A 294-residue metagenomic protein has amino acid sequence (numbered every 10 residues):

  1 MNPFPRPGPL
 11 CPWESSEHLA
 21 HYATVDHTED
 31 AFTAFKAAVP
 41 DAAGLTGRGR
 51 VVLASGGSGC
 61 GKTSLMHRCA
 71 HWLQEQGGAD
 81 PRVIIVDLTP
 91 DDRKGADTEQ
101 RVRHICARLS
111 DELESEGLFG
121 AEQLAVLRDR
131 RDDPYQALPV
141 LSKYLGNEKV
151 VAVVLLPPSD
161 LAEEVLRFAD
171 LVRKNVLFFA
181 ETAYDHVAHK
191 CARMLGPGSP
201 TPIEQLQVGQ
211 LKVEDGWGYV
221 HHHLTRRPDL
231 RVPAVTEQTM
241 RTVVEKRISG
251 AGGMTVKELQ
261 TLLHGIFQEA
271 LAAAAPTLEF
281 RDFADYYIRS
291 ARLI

Functional and structural regions predicted by a protein language model:
M1-S55, H71-A79, K143-V151, F178 (+1 more regions): A short, basic N-terminal segment
N2, R6-P9, A23-H27, L65 (+3 more regions): C-terminal alpha-helical "lid" subdomain
K36, H104-R173, R231-G250, E258-L259: Mid-core helix/loop region of P-loop NTP-binding domains shared across ATPases and GTPases
S55-D91: P-loop NTPase Walker A phosphate-binding motif
W72-Q76, E112, E269: Active-site catalytic microenvironments for nucleophilic, acid-base chemistry
I84-E114: Conserved phosphate-binding/catalytic loops and adjacent sensor/switch elements of nucleotide-binding enzymes, spanning
K94-D97, H186-C191, D215-W217: Switch/connector loops and helix/strand junctions flanking conserved nucleotide-binding motifs in nucleotide-processing
V153-G198, P202-G209: Sensor-1/coupling segment of RecA-like P-loop NTPase cores
